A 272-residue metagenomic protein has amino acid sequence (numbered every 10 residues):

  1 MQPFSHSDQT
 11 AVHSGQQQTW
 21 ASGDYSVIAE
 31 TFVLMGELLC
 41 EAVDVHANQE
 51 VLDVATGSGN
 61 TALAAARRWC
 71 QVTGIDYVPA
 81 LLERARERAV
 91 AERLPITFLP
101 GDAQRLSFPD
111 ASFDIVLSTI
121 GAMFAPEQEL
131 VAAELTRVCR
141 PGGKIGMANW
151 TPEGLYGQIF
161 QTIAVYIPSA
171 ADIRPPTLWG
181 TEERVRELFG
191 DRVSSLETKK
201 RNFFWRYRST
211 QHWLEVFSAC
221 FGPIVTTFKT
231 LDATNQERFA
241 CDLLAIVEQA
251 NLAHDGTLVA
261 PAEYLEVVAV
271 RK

Functional and structural regions predicted by a protein language model:
Q2-Q49, N60, R84, L214 (+2 more regions): Conserved class I S-adenosyl-L-methionine
E50-L106, I115, L130: Class I SAM-dependent methyltransferase SAM/SAH-binding core
D114-Q128: A short SAM/SAH-binding and catalytic strip from SAM-dependent methyltransferases
E129-L130, T136, R140-S209: Conserved catalytic/acceptor-binding region of the Class I
T177-K272: Conserved Class I S-adenosyl-L-methionine
